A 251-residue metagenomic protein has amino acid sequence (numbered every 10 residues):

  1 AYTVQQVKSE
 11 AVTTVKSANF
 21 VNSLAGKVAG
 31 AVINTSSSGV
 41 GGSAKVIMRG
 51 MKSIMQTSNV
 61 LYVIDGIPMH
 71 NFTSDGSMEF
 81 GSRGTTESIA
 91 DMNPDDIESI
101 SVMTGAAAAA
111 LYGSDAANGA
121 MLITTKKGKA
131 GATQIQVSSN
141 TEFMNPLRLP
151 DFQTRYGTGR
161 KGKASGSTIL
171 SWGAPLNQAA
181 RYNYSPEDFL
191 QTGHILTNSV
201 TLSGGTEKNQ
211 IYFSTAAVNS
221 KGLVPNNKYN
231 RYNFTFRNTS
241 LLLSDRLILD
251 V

Functional and structural regions predicted by a protein language model:
A1-F236, L241-V251: Short, small/polar-rich motifs associated with maturation and membrane association, primarily at protein termini
